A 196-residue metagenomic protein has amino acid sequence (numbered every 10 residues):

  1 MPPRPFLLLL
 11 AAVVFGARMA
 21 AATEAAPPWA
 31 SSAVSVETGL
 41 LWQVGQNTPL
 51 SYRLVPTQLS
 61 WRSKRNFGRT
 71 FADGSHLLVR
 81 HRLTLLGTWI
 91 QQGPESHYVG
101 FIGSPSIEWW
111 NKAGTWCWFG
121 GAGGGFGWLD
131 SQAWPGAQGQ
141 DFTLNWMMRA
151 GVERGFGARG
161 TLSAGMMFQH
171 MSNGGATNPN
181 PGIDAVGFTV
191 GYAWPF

Functional and structural regions predicted by a protein language model:
M1-P28: Cleavable N-terminal export/targeting peptides
T23-S31, R65-V79, W110-C117, F156-G160: Short loop/turn motifs that connect adjacent beta-strands in outer-membrane beta-barrel proteins
S32-W42, L83-G87, G120-F126, A164-H170: Transmembrane beta-barrel strands of outer-membrane/channel proteins
L41-N47, G68, L86-Q92, F126-W134 (+1 more regions): Sequence/structural signature of outer-membrane beta-barrel proteins
T48-L54, S75, G93-Y98, A137-F142 (+1 more regions): Replace "Gram-negative outer membrane beta-barrel proteins" with "bacterial and organellar outer membrane beta-barrel
V55-W61, I183-F196: Outer-membrane beta-barrel "beta-signal"
W61-R65, I107-W109, V152-R154, W194: Residue-level signature of outer-membrane beta-barrel architecture
P94-C117, A122: Helix-adjacent hinge/juxtasegments
